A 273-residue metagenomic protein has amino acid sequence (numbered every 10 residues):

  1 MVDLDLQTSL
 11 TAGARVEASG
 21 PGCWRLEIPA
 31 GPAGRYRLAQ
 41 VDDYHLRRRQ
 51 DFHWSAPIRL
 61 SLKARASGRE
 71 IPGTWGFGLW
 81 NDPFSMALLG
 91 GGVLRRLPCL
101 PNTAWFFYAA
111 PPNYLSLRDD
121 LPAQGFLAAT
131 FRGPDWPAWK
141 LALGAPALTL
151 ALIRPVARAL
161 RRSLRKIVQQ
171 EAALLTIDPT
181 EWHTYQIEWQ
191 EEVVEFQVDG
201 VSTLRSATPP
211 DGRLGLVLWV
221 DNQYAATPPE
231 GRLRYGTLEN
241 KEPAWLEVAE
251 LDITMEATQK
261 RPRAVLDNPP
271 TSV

Functional and structural regions predicted by a protein language model:
V2-I28: Extracellular glycan-recognition surfaces and repeat-rich motifs
C23, R59, V193-E195: Structural motif
L26-R158: Secretory/extracellular carbohydrate-interaction modules and structurally similar beta-sandwich "look-alikes"
L46-F52, Q170-T176, R205: Beta-strand-rich interaction surfaces with strong enrichment in secreted/lumenal proteins
Q124-G133, L160-T184: Short, aromatic/His-centered strand-loop micro-motif at the edge of beta-sheets
E181-W189, V194-F196: Short tryptophan-centered beta-strand motifs in secreted/extracellular beta-sheet-rich domains of glycan-recognition
Q197-V201: Short strand-turn-strand beta-turns centered on an Asx-Gly dipeptide
G212-V273: Ligand-recognition surfaces built from glycine- and aromatic
